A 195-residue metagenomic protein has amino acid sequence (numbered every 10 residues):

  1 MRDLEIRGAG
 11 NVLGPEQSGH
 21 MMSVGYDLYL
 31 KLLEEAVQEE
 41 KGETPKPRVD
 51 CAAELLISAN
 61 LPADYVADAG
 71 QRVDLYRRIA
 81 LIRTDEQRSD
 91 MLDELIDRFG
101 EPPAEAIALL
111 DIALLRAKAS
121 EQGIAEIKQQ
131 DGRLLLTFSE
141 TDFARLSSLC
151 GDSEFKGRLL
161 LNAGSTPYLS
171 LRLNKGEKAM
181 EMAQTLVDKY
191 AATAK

Functional and structural regions predicted by a protein language model:
M1-K195: Accessory helical-bundle/CTD segments and flexible terminal tails appended to RecA-like ATPase motors
